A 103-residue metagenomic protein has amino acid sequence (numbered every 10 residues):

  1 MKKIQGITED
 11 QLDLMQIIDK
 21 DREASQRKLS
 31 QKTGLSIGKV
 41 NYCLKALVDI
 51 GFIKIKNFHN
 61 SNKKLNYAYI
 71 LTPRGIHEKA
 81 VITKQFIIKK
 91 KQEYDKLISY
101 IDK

Functional and structural regions predicted by a protein language model:
K3-Q11, S25, F58-A80: Short, cationic-aromatic polyanion-contact patches
L12-Q16: Pre-recognition alpha-helix immediately N-terminal to the DNA-recognition helix within helix-turn-helix or winged-helix
R27, G38: Key DNA-contact positions within bacterial/archaeal DNA-binding proteins
Q31, D49: Alpha-helical residues within the helix-turn-helix
G51-F58: A short, conserved structural fragment
H77-K103: Amphipathic alpha-helical dimerization/coiled-coil segments that flank or bridge DNA-binding/regulatory modules
